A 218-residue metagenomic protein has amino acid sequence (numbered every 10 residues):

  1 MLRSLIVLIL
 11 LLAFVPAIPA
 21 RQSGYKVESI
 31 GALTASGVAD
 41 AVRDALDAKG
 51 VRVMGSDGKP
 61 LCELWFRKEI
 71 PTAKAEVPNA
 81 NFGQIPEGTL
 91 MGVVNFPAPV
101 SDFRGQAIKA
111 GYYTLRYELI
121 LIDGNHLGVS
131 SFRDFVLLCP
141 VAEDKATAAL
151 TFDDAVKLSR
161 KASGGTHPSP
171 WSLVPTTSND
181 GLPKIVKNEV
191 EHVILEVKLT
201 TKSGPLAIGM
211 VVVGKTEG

Functional and structural regions predicted by a protein language model:
L5-V15: Bacterial N-terminal signal peptides
A20-F82, L138-G218: Primarily secretory-pathway and cell-envelope proteins
P60-C62, L90-G92, K109-G111: Envelope-exposed proteins and targeting segments
E76-N81, M91-P99: N-terminal post-signal-peptidase region of extra-cytosolic proteins
Q84, N125-V129: Short consensus segments that form the blades of beta-propeller domains, in both extracellular/periplasmic
I108, G128-L137: Mature extracellular/secreted ectodomains of secretory-pathway proteins
G111-E118: A short tyrosine-centered beta-strand micro-motif
